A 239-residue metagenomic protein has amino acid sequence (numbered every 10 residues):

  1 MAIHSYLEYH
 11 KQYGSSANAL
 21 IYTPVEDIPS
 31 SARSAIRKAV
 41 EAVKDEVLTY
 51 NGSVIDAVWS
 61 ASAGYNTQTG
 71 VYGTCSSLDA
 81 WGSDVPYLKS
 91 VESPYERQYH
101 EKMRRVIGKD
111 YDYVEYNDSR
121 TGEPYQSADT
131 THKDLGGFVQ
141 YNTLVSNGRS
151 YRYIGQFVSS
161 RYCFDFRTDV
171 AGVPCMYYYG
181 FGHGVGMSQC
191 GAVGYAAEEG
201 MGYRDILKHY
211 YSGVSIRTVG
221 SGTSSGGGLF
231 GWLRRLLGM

Functional and structural regions predicted by a protein language model:
M1-M239: Conserved, single-site charged/polar hotspot
